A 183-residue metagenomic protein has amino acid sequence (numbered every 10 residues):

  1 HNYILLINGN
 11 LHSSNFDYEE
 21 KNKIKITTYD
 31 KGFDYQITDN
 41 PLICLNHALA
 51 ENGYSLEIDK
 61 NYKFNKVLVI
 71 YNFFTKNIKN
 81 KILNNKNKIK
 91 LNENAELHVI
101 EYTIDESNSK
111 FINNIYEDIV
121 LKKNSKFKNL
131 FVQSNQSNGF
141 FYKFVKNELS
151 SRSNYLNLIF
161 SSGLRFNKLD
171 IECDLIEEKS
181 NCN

Functional and structural regions predicted by a protein language model:
H1-Q36, I43-C44: Long, low-complexity, mixed-charge
F33-N183: Conserved beta-strand/loop scaffold segments within soluble protein domains that form the structured core and edges
